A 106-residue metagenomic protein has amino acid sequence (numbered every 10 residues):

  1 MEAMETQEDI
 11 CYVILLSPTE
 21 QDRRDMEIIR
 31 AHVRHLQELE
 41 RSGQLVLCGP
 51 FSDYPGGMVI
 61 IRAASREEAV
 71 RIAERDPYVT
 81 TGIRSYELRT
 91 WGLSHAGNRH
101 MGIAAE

Functional and structural regions predicted by a protein language model:
M1-E106: Conserved, structured core segments of small domains
